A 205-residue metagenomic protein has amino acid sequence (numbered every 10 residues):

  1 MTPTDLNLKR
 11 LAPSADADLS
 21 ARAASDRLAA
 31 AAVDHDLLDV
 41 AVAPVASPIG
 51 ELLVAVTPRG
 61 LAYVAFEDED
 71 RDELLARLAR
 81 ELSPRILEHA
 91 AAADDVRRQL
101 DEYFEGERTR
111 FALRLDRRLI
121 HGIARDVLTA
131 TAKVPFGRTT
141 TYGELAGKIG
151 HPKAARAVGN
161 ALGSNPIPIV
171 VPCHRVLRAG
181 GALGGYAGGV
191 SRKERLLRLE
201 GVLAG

Functional and structural regions predicted by a protein language model:
M1-P152, V202-G205: Basic nucleic-acid-binding alpha-helical/helix-turn surface characteristic of O6-alkylguanine DNA
L75, D101, N160, A179 (+1 more regions): General helical structural elements
K153-R195: Short glycine/serine-rich loop segments
R192, E200-V202: Glycine-biased, small-residue-rich flexible motifs in mid-sequence functional cores and linkers
